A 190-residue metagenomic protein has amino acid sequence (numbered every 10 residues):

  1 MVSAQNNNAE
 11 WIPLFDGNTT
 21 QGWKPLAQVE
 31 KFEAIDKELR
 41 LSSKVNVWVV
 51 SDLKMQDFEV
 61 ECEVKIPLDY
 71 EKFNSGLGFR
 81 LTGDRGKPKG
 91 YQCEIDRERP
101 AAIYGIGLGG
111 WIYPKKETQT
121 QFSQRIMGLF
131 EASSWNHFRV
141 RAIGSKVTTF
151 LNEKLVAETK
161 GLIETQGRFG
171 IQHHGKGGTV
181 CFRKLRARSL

Functional and structural regions predicted by a protein language model:
V2-L190: Carbohydrate-interacting regions of secretory-pathway proteins
